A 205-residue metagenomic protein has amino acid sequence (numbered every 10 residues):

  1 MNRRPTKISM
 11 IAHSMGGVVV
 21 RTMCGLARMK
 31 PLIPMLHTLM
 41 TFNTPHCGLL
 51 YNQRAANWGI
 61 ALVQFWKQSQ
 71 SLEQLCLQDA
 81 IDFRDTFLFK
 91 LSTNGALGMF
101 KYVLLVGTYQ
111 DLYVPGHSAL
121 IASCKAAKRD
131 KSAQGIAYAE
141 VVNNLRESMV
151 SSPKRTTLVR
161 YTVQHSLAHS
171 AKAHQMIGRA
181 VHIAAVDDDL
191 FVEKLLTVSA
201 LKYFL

Functional and structural regions predicted by a protein language model:
M1-L205: Lipid deacylating catalytic domains
